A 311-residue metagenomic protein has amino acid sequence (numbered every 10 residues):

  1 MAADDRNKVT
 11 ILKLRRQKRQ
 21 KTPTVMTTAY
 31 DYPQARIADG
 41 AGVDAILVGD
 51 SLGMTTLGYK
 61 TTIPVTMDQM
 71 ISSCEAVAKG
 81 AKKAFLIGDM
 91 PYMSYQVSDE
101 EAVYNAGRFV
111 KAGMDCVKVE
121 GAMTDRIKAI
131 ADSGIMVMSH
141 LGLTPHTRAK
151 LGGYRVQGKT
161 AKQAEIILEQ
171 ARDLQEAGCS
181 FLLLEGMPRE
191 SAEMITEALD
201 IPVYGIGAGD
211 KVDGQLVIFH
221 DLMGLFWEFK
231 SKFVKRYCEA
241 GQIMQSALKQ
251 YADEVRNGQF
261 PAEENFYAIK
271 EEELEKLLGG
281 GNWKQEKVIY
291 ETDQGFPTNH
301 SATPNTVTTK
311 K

Functional and structural regions predicted by a protein language model:
A2-K311: Alpha/beta enzyme core
